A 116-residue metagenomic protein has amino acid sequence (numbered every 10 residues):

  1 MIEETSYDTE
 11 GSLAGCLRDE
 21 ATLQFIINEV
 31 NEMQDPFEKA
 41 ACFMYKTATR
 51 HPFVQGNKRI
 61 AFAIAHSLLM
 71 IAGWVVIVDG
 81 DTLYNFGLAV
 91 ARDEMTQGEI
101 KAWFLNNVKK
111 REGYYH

Functional and structural regions predicted by a protein language model:
M1-H116: FIC/Doc superfamily catalytic core
